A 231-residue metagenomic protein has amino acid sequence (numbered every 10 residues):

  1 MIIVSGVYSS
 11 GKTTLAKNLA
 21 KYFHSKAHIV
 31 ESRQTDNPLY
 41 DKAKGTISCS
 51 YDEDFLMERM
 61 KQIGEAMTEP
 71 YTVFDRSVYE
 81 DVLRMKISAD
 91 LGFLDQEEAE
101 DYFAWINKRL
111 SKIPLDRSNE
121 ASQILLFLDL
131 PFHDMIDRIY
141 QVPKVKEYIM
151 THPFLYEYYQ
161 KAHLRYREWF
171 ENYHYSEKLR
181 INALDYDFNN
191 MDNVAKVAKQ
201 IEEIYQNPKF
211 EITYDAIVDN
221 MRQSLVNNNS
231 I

Functional and structural regions predicted by a protein language model:
V4: Hydrophobic anchor at the beta1->P-loop junction of P-loop NTPases
V7: P-loop (Walker A) phosphate-binding loop of NTP-binding proteins
K12: Conserved lysine of the Walker
L15, L19: Hydrophobic positions on the alpha1 helix immediately C-terminal to the Walker A/P-loop
K21-M67, L83-I87: Conserved substrate/cofactor phosphate-moiety recognition/catalytic segment in nucleotide-dependent phosphotransferases
R59-Y102: A basic- and aromatic-enriched beta-loop-alpha substructure that forms the phosphate/nucleotide- and DNA/RNA-contacting
R84-R165: A glycine- and Lys/Arg-enriched "phosphate-lid" helix/loop adjacent to the NTP-binding pocket of small-molecule kinases
Y140-I231: NTP-dependent small-molecule kinase module
